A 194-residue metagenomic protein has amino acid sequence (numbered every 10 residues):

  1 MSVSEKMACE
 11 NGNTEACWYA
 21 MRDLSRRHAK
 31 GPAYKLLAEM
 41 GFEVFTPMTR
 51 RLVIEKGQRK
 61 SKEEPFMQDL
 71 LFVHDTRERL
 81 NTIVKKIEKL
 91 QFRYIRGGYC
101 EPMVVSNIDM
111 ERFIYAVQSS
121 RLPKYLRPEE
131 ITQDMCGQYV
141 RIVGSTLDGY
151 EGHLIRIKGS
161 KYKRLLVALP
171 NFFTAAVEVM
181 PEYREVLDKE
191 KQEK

Functional and structural regions predicted by a protein language model:
S2-C136, I155-L187, K191-K194: Acidic-enriched and Gly/Ser
I142-E151: Short coil-to-beta-strand transition motifs
